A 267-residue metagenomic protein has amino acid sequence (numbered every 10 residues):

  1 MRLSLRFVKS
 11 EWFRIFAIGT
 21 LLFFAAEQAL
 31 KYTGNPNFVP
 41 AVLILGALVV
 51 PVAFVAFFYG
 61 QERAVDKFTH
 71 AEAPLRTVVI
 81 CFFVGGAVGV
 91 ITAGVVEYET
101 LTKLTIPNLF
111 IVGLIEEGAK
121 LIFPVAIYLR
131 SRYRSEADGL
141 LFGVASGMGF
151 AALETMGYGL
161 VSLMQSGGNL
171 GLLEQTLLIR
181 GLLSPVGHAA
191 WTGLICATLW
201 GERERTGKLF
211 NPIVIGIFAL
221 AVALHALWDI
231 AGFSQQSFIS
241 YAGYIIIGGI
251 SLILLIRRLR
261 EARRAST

Functional and structural regions predicted by a protein language model:
M1-T267: Hydrophobic alpha-helical segments at protein termini of multi-pass membrane proteins
